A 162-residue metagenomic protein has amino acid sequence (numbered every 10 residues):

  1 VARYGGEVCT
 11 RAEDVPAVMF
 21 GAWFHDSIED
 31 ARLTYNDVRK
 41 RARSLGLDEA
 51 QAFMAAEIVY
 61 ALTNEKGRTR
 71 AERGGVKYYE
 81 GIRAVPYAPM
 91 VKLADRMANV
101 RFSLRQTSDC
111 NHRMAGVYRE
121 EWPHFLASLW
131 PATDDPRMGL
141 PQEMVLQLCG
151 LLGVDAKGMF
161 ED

Functional and structural regions predicted by a protein language model:
V1-D162: Active-site helical microenvironments for divalent-metal-assisted chemistry
